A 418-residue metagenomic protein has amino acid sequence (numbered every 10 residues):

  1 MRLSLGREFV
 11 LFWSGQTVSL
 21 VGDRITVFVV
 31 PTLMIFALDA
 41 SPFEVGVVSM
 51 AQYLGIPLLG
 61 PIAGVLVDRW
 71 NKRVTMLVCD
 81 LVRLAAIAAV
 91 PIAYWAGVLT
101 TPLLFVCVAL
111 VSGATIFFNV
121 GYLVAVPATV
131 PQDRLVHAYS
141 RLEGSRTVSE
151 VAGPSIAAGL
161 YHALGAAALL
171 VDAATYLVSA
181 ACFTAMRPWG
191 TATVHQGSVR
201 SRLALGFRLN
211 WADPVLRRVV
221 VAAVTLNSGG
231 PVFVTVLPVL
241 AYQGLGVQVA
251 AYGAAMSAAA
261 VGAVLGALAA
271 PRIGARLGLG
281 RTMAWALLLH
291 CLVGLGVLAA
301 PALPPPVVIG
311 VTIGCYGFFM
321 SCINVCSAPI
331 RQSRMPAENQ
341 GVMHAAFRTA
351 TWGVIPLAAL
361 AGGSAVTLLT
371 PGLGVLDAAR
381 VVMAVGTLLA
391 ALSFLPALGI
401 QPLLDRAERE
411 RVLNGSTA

Functional and structural regions predicted by a protein language model:
M1-A418: Alpha-helical transmembrane-bundle signature of multi-pass membrane transport and export proteins
